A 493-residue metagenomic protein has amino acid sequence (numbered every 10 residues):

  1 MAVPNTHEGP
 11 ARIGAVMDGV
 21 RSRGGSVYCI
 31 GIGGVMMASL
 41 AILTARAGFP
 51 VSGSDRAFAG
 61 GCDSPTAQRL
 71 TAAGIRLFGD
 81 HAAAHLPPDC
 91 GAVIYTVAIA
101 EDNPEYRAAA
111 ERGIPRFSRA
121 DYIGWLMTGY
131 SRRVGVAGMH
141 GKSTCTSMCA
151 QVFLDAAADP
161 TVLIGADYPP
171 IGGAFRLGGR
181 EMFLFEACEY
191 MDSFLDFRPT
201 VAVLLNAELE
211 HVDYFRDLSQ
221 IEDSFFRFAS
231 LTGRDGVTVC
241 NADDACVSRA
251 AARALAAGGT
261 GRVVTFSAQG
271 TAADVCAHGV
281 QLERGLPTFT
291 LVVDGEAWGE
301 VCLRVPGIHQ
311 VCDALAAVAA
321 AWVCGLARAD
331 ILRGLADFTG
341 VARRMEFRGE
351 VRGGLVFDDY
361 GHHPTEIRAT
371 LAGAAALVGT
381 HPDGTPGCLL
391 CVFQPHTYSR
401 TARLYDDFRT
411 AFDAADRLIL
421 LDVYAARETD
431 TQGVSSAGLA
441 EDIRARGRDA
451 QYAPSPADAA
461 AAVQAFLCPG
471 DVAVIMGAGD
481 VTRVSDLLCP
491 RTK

Functional and structural regions predicted by a protein language model:
M1-S118, Y122, A245, H278 (+3 more regions): N-terminal leader/targeting and accessory segments in enzymes
R12, G19-Y28, M36, L40-A47 (+3 more regions): Nucleotide phosphate-binding/pyrophosphate-handling subdomain across enzymes that bind or process nucleotide phosphates
L43-R46, Q68-T71, H85-P88, V97-A242 (+2 more regions): Phosphate-binding loop of NTP-binding sites
P50-A59, T238-A242, L390-Q394, A414-A425: Short internal beta-strands
D55, F78-H81, F117-G124, L163-A166 (+6 more regions): Beta-strand->loop->alpha-helix junctions that form or flank phosphate-binding loops in nucleotide-handling enzymes
T71, L355, R409-P469: C-terminal helical cap/extension that packs against the catalytic core of soluble nucleotide-cofactor enzymes
A108-I114, Q220, L231-G236, G258-R262 (+2 more regions): P-loop/Walker A phosphate-binding loop and immediately adjacent motor/lid segment at beta-alpha junctions
